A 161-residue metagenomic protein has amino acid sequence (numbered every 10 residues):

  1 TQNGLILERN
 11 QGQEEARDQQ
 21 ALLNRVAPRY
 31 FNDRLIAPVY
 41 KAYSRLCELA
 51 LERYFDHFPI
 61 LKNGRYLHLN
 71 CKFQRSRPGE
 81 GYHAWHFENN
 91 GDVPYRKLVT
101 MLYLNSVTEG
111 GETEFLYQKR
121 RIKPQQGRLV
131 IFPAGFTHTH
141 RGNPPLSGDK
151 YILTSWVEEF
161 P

Functional and structural regions predicted by a protein language model:
T1, Y43-A50, K97-L104, V157-P161: Short, Φ-rich (hydrophobic/aromatic) sequence segments
T1-R65: Non-heme Fe(II)/2-oxoglutarate
L61-R65, N70-R77: Acidic, glycine-rich loop-and-strand cores that form catalytic or ligand-binding grooves in diverse globular domains
R65, G81, P94-R96, D149: Residue-level preference for beta-strand/loop junctions
L69-F73, T100-L102, L153-V157: A structural signal for short, well-ordered beta-strand segments
F73-S76, N90-E109: Short, conserved beta-strand element in jelly-roll/cupin
Y82-N90: Histidine-centered catalytic micro-motifs
R96, E109-P161: Catalytic core of Fe(II)/2-oxoglutarate
